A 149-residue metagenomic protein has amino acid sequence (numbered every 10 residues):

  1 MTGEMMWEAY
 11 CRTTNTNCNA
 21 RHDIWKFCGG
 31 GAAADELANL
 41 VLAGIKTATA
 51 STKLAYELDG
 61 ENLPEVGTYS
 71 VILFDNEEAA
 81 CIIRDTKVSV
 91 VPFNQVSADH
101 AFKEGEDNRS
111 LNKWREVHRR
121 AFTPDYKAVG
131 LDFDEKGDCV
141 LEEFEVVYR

Functional and structural regions predicted by a protein language model:
M1-I82, V91-R149: Mixed-charge, low-complexity intrinsically disordered regions
